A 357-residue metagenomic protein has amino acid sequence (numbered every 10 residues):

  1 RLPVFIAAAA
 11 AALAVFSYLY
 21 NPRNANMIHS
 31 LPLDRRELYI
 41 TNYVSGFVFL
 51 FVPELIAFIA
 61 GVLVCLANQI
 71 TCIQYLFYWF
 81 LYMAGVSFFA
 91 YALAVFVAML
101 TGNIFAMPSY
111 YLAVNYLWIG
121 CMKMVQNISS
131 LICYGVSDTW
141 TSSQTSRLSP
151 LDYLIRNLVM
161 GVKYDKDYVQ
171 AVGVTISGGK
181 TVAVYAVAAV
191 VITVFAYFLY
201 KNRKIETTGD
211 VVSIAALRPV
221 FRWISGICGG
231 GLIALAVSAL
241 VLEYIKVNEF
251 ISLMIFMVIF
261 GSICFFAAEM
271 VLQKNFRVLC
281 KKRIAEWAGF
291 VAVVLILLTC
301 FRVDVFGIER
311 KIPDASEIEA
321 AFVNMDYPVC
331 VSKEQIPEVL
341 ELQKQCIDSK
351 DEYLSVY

Functional and structural regions predicted by a protein language model:
R1, Y116-L199, R203-A216, G231-M254 (+1 more regions): Terminal transmembrane helical anchor/hairpin motif
R1-N24, Y43: Long, hydrophobic alpha-helical segments
L13, V44-A106, I119, N127: Secretory targeting signals
D34-G46: Membrane-interface alpha-helices at helix entry/exit sites of multi-pass transporters
F105-W118, K281-V293: Central hydrophobic cores of alpha-helical transmembrane segments in multi-pass integral membrane proteins
T193-L199, L235, S262-K274: Alpha-helical transmembrane segments
R222-G229, A268-I308: Internal/C-terminal transmembrane anchor helices
T299-Y357: Membrane-interface segments at or immediately adjacent to transmembrane helices that form the boundary between
